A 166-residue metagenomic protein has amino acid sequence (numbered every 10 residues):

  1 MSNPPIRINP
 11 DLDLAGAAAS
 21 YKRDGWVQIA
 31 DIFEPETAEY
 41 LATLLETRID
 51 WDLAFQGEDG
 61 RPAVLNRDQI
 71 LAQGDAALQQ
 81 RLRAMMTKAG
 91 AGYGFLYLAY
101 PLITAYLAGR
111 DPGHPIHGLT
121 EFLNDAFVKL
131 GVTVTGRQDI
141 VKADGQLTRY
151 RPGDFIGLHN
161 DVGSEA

Functional and structural regions predicted by a protein language model:
M1-A166: Fe(II)/2-oxoglutarate oxygenase catalytic core
